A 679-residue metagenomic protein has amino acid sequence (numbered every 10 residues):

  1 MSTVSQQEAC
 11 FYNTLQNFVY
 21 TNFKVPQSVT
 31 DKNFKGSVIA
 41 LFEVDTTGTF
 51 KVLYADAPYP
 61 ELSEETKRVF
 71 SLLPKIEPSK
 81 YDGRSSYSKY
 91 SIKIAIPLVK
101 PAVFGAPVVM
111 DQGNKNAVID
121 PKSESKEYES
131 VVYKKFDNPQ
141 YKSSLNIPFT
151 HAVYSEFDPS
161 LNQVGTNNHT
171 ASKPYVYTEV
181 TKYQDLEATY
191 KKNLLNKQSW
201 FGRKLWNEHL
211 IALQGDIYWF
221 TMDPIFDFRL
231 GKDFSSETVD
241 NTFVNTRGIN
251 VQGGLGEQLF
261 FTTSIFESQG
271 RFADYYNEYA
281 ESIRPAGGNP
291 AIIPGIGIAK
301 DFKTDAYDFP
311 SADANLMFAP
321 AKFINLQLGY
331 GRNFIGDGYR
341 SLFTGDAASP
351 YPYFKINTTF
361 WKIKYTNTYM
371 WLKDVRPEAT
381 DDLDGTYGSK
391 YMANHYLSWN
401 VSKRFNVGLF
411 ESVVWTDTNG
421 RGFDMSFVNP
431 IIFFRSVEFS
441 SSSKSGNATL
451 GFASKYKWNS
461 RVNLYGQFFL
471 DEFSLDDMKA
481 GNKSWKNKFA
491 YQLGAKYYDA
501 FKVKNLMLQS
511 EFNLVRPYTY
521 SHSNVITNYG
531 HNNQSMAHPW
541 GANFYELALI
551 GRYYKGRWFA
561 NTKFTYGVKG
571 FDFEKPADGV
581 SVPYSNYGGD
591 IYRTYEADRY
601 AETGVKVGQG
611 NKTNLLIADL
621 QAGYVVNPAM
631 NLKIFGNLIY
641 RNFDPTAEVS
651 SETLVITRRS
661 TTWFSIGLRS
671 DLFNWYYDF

Functional and structural regions predicted by a protein language model:
M1-N116: Charge-biased low-complexity segments
M1-T3, C10, T14, L98-P101 (+4 more regions): Surface-exposed, low-complexity/disordered segments and acidic/polar micro-motifs at processing/linker regions
K32-G36, S86-S88, F243, D308 (+7 more regions): Residue-level preference for beta-strand/loop junctions
F42, Y54-A57, I92, L98 (+5 more regions): A mature extracytoplasmic/lumenal domain signature
D45-G48, L328, G466, G551: Buried hydrophobic packing residues in well-ordered domains
E124-N406, S412-D417, A480-F489, K496 (+4 more regions): Outer-membrane beta-barrel channel domains
G215, F309, N400-F679: Exposed, low-structure sequence patches enriched in small/polar residues
